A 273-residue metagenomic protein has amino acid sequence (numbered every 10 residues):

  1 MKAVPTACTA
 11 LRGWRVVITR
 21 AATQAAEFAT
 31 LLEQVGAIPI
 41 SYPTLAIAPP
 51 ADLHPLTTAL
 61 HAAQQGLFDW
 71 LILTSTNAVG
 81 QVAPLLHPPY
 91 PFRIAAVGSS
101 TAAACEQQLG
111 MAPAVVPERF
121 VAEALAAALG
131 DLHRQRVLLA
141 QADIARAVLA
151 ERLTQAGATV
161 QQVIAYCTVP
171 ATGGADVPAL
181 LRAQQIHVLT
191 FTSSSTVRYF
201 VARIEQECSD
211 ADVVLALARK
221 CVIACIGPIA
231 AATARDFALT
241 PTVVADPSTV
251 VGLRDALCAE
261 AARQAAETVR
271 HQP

Functional and structural regions predicted by a protein language model:
M1-P273: Signature of uroporphyrinogen-III synthase
